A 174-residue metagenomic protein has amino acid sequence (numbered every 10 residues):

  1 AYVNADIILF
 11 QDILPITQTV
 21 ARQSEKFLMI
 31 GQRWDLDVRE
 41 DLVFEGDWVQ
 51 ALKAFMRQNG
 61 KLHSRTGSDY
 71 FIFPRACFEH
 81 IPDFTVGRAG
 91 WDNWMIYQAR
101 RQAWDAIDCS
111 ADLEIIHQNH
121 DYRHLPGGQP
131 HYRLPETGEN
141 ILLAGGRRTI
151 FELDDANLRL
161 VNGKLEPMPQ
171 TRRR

Functional and structural regions predicted by a protein language model:
A5-I7, I116: Conserved short hydrophobic patches within well-ordered secondary structure
I7-Y97: Conserved catalytic core of nucleotide-sugar-dependent glycosyltransferases
P82-R174: C-terminal catalytic/acceptor-binding lobe
